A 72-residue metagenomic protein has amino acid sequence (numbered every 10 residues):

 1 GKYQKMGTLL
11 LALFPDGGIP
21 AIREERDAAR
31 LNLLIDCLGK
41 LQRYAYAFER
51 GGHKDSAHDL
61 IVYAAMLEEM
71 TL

Functional and structural regions predicted by a protein language model:
G1-L72: Intrinsically disordered, low-complexity regulatory regions that flank transcription factor DNA-binding cores
